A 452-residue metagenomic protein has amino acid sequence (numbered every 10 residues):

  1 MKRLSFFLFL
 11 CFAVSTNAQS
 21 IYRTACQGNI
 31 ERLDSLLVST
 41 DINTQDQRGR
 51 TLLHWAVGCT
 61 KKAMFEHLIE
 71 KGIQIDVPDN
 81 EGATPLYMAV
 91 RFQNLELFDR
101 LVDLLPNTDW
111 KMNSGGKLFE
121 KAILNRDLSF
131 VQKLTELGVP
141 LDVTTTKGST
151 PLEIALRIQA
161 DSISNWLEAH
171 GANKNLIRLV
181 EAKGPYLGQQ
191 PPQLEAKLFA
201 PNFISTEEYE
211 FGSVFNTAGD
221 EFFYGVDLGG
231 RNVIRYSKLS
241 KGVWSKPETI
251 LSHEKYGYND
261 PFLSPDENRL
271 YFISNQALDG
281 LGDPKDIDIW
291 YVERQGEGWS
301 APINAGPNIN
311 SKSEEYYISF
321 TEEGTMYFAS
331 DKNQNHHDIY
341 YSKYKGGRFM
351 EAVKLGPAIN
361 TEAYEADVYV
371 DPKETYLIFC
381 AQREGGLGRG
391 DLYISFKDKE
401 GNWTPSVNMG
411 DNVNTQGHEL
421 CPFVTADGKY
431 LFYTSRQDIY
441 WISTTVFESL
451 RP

Functional and structural regions predicted by a protein language model:
M1-I21: Bacterial Sec-dependent N-terminal signal peptides
Q19-I21, Q45-L52, P78-T84, K111-E120 (+1 more regions): Ankyrin-repeat boundary/"N-cap" motif
Q19-V38, Q47-R50, G58, E66 (+4 more regions): Intrinsically disordered, low-complexity regulatory segments in ankyrin-centric signaling systems
S20-R23, L104, R157, D161-L179: Ankyrin-repeat-protein effector appendages
R23-G28, W55-K61, M88-N94, K121-D127 (+1 more regions): Ankyrin repeat A-helix N-terminal signature
N29-L37, K61-I69, N94-D103, D127-T135 (+1 more regions): Ankyrin repeat structural motif
I177-P452: Short, conserved micro-motifs composed of acidic
